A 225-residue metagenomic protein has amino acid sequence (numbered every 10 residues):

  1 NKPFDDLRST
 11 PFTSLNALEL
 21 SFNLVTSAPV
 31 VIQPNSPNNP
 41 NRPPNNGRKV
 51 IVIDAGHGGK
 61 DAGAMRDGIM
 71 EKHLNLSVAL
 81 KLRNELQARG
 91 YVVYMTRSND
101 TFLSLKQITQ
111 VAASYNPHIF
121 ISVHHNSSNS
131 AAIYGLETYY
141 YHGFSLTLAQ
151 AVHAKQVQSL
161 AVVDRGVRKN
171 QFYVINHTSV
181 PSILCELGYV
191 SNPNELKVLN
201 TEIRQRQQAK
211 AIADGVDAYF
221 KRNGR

Functional and structural regions predicted by a protein language model:
N1-P40: Surface-exposed edge beta-strands and adjoining flexible/disordered loops or tails in beta-rich
K2-R8, L103-L105, K169-Q171: N-terminal post-signal-peptidase region of extra-cytosolic proteins
P3, N16-L20, G47-K49, R89-V92 (+4 more regions): Envelope-exposed proteins and targeting segments
D6, D61-G63, P193-V198: Short small-residue beta-strand/loop micro-motif enriched in glycine and branched aliphatics
T26-V162, Y173, I203-R206: Catalytic-core regions of hydrolytic enzymes
Y115, I119-N129, Y139-Y140, R168-R225: Active-site-adjacent mobile loop/cap segments within catalytic or ligand-binding domains
